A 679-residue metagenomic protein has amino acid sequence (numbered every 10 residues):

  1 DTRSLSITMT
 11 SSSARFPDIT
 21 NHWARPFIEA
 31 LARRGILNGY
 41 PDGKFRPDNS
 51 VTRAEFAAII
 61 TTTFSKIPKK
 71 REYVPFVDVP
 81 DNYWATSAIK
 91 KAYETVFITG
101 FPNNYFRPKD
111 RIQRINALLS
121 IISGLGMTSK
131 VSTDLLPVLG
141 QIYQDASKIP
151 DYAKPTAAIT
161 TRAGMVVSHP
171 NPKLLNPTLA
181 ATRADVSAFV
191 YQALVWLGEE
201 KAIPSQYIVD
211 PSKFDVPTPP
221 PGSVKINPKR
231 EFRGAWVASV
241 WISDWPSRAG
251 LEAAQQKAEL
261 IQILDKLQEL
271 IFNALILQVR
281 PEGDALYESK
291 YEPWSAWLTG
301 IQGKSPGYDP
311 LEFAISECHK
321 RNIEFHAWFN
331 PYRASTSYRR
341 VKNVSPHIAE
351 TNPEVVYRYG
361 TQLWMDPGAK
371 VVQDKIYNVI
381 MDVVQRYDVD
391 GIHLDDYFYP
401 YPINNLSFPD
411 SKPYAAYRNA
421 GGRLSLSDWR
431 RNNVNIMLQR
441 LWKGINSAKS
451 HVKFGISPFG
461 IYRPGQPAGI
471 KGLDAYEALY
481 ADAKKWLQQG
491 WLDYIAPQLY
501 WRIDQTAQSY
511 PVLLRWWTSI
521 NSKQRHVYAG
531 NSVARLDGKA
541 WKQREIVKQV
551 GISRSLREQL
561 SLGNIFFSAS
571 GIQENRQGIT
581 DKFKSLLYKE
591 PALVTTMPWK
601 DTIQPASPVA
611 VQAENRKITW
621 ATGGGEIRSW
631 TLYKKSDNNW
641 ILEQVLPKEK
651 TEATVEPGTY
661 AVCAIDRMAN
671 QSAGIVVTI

Functional and structural regions predicted by a protein language model:
R3-R25, R33, N38-A54, I60-A88 (+5 more regions): Feature responds to low-complexity, polar/acidic, surface-exposed segments characteristic of secreted/exported proteins
N227-F232, A238-A258, A327, Y332-R386: Active-site-adjacent "subsite" loops/lids of carbohydrate-active enzymes
A258-D284, R386-D390: Catalytic domains of carbohydrate-active enzymes, especially glycoside hydrolases
L270-P306: Aromatic-lined carbohydrate-binding/catalytic grooves of carbohydrate-active enzymes
R280, R321, T351-I461, G465-W491 (+1 more regions): Polysaccharide-binding and catalytic clefts of secreted carbohydrate-active enzymes
Y480-T506, T518-K600: Substrate-binding cleft of secreted/luminal carbohydrate-active enzymes
N615-E626: Conserved aromatic anchor
A653-Q671: Beta-strand-rich modules
